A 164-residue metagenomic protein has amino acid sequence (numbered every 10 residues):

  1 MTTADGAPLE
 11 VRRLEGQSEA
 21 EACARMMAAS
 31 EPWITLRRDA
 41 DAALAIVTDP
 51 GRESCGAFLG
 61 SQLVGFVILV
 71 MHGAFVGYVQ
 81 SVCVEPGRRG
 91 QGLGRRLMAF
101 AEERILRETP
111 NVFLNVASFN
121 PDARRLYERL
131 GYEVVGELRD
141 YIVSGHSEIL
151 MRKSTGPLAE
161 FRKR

Functional and structural regions predicted by a protein language model:
T2-A4, G145-R164: Terminal substrate-recognition subdomain of acyl/acetyltransferases
G6, R13-G87, M98-F100, R104 (+2 more regions): Acetyl-CoA-dependent GNAT
R37, Q91-G92, G145: Non-catalytic, surface-exposed connector residues within folded enzymatic/regulatory domains
Q62, S81, E85-A99, A117-R125 (+1 more regions): Conserved glycine-rich acetyl-CoA-binding loop
I105-N115: Conserved GNAT acetyl-CoA-binding A-motif
L114-R124, D140-H146: Conserved beta-strand-loop-alpha-helix junction that forms the acyl-donor binding cleft
V134-G136: A secondary-structure capping/hinge motif
